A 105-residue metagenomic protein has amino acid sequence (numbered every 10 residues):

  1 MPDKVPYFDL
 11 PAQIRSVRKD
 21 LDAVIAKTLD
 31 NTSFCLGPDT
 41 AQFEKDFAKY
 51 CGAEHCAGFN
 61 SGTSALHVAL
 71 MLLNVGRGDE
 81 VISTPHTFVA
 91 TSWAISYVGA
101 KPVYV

Functional and structural regions predicted by a protein language model:
M1-L72, G76-R77, Y97-V98: Conserved PLP-binding active-site segment in aminotransferase class I/II-type PLP enzymes
M71-V105: PLP-dependent aminotransferase-like
